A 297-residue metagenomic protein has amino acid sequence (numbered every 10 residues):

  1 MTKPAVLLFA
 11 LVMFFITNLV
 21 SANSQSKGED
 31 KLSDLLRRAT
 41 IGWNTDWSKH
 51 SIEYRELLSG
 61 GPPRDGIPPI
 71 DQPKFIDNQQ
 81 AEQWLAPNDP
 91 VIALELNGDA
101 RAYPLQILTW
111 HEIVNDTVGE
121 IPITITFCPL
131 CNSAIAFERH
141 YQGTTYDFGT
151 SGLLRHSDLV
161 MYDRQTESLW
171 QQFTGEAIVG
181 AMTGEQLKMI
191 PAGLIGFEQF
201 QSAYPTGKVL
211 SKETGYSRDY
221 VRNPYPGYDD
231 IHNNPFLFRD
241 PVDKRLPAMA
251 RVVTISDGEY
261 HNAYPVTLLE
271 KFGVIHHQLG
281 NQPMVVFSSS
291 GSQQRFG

Functional and structural regions predicted by a protein language model:
M1-L8: Bacterial N-terminal signal peptides that target proteins for export
L8-N18: Bacterial N-terminal signal peptides
A22-G297: Mid-to-C-terminal functional-domain signal that highlights helix-capping/loop sites within ligand-binding modules
